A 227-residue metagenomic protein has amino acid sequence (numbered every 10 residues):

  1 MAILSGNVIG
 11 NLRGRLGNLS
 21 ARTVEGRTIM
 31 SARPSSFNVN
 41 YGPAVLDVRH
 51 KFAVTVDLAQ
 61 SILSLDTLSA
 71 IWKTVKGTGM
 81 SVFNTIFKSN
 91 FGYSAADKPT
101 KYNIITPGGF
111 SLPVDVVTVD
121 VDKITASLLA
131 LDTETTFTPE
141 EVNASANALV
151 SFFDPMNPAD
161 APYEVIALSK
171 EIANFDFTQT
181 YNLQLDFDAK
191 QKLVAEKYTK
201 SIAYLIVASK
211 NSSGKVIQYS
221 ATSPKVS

Functional and structural regions predicted by a protein language model:
M1-P113: Long, polar/Ser/Thr-enriched low-complexity segments that form simple helices or flexible linkers at protein ends
V75-S227: Charged linear interaction tracts used for macromolecular binding and regulation
